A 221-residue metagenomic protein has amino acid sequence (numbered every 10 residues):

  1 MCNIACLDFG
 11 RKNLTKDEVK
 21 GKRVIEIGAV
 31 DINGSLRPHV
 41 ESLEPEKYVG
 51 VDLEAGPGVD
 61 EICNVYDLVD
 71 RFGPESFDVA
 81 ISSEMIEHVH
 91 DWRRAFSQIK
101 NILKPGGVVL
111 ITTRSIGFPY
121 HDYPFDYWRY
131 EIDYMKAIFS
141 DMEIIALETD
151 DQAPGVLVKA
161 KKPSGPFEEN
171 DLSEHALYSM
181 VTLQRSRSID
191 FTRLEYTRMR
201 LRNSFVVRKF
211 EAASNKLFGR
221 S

Functional and structural regions predicted by a protein language model:
M1, T15, V59, S83-I86 (+2 more regions): Short N-terminal micro-motifs specific to bacterial/archaeal maturation and metal-cluster initiation sites
M1-E18: Class I SAM-dependent methyltransferase Rossmann-like catalytic core, especially the SAM/SAH-binding loop
D8-K12, P38, A137, A212: Charged/polar, solvent-exposed surface patches and flexible loops
R11, K22, L68, S164 (+1 more regions): Intrinsically disordered low-complexity regions specifically enriched for long asparagine
K22-H121, D133: Conserved SAM-binding loop
H90-S221: S-adenosyl-L-methionine-dependent methyltransferase catalytic module, highlighting the catalytic core
